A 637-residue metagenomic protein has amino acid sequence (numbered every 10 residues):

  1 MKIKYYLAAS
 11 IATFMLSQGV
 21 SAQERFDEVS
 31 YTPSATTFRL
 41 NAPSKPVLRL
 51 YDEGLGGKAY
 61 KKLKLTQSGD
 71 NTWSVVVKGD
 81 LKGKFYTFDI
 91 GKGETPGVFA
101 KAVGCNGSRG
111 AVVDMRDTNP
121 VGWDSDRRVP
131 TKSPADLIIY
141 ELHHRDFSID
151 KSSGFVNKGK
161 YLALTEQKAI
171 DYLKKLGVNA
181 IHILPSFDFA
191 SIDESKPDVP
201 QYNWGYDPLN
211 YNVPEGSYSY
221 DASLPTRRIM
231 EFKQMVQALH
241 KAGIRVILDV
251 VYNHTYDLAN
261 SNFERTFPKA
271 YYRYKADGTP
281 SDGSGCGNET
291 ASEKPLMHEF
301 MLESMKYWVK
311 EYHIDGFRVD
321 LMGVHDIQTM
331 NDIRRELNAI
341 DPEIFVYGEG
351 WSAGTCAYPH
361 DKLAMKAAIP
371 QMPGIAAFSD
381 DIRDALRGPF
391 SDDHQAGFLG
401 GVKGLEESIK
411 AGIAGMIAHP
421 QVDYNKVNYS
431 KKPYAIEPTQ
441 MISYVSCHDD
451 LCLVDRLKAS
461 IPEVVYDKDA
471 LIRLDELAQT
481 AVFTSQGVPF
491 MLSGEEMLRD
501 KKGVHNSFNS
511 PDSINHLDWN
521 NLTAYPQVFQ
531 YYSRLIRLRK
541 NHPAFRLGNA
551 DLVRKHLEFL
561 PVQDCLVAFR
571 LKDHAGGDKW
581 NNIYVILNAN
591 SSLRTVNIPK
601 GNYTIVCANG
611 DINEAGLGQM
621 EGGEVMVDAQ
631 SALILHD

Functional and structural regions predicted by a protein language model:
A8-S17: Bacterial N-terminal signal peptides
Q23-T37, K62-E141, D146-G159: The feature marks proteins involved in alpha-glucan
T32-R39, S44, H556-N597: Carbohydrate-binding surface patches
L40, S44-L55, A59, L593-N609: Beta-strand-rich binding/interaction modules
A42, K82-Y86, G618-D637: C-terminal beta-strand-rich structural cap/linker in extracellular carbohydrate-active enzymes
G110-V113, D117, R334-R335, E343-L498 (+5 more regions): Conserved alpha/beta catalytic core and glycan-binding cleft of carbohydrate-active enzymes
H143-Q167, D171-Y312, M322-D341, F345 (+1 more regions): Substrate-binding/active-site clefts of carbohydrate-active enzymes
T523-N549: Catalytic cores of secreted or luminal carbohydrate-active enzymes
